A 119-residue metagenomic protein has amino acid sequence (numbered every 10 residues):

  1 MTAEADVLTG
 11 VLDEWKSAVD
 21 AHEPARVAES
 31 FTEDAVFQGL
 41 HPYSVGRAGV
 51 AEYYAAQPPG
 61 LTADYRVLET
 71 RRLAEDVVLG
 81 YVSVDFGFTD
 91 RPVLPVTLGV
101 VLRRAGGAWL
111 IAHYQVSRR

Functional and structural regions predicted by a protein language model:
M1-E33, L110: Short, low-complexity N-terminal intrinsically disordered segments enriched in polar/charged residues
V11, P24-D76, R91-V93: A solvent-exposed, acidic/Ser-Thr-rich amphipathic alpha-helical stretch
F31, V84-F86, Q115-V116: Short beta-strand segments enriched in hydrophobic/aromatic residues within well-folded beta-rich domains
Y54, Y65-R71, S83-F86, T97-R103: Hydrophobic/aromatic beta-strand elements that line small-molecule binding cavities or substrate pockets in beta-rich
V77-V78, W109: Hydrophobic residues embedded in beta-strands of well-ordered beta-sheets
G87-D90, R119: A short local loop/turn or secondary-structure capping micro-motif enriched for an aromatic residue
P95-R119: Short beta-strand edge/turn micro-motifs at domain boundaries
